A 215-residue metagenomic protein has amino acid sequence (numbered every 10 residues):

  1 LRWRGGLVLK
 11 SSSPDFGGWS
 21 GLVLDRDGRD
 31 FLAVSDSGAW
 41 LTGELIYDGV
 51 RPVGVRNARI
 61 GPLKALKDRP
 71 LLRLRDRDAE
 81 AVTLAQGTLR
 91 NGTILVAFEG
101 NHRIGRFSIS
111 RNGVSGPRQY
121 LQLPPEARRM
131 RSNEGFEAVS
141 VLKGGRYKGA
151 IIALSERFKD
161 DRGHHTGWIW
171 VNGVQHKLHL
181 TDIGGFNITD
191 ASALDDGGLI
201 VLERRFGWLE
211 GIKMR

Functional and structural regions predicted by a protein language model:
L1-R215: Sequence/structural signature of beta-propeller domains
